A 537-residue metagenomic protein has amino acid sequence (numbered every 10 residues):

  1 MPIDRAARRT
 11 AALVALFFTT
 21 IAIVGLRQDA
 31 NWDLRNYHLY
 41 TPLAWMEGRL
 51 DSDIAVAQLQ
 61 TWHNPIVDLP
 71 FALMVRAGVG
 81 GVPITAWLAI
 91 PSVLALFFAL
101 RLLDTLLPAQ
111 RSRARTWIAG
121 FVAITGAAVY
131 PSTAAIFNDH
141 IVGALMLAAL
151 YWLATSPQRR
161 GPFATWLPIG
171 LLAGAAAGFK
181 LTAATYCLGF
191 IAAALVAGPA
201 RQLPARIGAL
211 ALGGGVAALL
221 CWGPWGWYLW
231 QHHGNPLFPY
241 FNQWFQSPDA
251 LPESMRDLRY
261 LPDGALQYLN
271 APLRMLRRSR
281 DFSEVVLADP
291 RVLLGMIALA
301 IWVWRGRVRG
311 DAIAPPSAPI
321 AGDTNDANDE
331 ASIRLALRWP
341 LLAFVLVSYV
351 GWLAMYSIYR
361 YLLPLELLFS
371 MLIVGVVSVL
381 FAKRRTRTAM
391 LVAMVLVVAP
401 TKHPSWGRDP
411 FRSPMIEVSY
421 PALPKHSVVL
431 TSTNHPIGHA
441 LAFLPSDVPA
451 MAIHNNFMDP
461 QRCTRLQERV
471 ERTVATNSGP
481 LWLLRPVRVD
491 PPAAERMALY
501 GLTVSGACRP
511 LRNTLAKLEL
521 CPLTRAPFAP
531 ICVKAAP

Functional and structural regions predicted by a protein language model:
R27-T41, E47-D53, A57-F71, G78-V82 (+2 more regions): Extracytoplasmic catalytic/substrate-binding loops of multi-pass membrane glycan-assembly enzymes
H38, S132, N138-L145, A176-L181 (+3 more regions): Hydrophobic/aromatic-rich transmembrane helices and adjacent perimembrane loops
A55-L69, A77-F98, L102, V285-V292: Loop-to-helix entry region of an early transmembrane alpha helix in multi-pass inner-membrane enzymes
W62, A86-P91, Q110, A114-V122 (+6 more regions): Multi-pass, polyprenyl lipid-linked donor-dependent membrane glycosyltransferases
L73-M74, P83-Q110, A148, W302-R309: Transmembrane-helix motifs of polytopic, lipid-linked glycan transferases
A95-D104, L273-R334: Hydrophobic, aromatic-rich transmembrane alpha-helices and their immediate juxtamembrane boundary segments
G208-R278: Membrane-lumen/periplasm interface segments of specific transmembrane helices in polyprenyl phosphate-linked
M394-M458, R462: Membrane-embedded, lumen/periplasm-facing catalytic core of multi-pass transferases that use lipid-linked donors
